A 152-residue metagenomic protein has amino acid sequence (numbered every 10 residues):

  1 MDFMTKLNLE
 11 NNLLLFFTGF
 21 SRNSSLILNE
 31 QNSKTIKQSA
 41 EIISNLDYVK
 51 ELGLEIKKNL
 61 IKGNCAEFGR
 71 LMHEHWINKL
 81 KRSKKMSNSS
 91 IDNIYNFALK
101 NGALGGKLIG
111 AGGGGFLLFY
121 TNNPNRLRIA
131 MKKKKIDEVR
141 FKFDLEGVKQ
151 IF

Functional and structural regions predicted by a protein language model:
M1-G105, L118-F152: C-terminal nucleotide
G115: Conserved glycine-rich beta-strand-loop-beta hairpin in the small C-terminal domain of fold type I
